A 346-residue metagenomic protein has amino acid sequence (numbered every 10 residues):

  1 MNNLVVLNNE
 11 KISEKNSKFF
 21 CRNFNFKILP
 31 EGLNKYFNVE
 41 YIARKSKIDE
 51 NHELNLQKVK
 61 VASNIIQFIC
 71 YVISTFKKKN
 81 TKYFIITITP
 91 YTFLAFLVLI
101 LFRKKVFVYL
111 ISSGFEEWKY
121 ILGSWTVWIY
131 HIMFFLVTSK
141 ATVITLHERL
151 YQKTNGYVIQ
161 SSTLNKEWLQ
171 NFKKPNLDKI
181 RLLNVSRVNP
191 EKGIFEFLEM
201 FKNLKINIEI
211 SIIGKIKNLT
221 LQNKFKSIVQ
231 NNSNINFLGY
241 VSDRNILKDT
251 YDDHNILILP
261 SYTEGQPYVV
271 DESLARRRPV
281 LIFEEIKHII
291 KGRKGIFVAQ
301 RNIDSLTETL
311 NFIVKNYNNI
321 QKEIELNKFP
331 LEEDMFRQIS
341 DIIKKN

Functional and structural regions predicted by a protein language model:
F24, I180, R187-N203, T220-N223: A conserved mid-protein helix/loop that constitutes part of the nucleotide-sugar donor-binding site
T89, K315-N346: A charged, aromatic-enriched C-terminal amphipathic alpha-helix characteristic of glycosyltransferases across folds
W128-N171: A short, active-site helix/loop in glycosyltransferases that binds the activated sugar's phosphate group
V185, E209-N223, F237-Y240: Glycosyltransferase donor-sugar binding loop
Y240, K248-H254: Short alpha-helical donor nucleotide-sugar binding micro-motif in glycosyltransferases
Y262: Aromatic "clamp/platform" in nucleotide-sugar-dependent glycosyltransferases that forms part of the donor/acceptor
V270, A275-I282: Short hydrophobic beta-strand element within catalytic cores of glycosyltransferases and related nucleotide-activated
G295-D304, N311-Y317: Conserved acidic donor-binding segment of nucleotide-sugar-dependent glycosyltransferases
